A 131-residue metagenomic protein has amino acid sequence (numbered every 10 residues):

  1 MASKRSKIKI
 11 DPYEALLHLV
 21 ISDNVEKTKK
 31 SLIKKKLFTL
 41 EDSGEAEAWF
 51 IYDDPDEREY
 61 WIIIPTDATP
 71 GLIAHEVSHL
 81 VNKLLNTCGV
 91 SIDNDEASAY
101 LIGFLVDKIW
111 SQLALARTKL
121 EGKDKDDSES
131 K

Functional and structural regions predicted by a protein language model:
M1-S43: Non-catalytic terminal regions of proteins
K29-A68, L80-L84: Active-site scaffold of zinc-dependent metalloenzymes
I63-D67, G89-I92, E96: Short, charged/polar micro-motifs that form catalytic or ligand-binding hotspots
G71: Membrane-embedded glycan transfer/ligation machinery that uses polyprenyl lipid-linked sugar donors/oligosaccharides
V77-N94: Catalytic Zn2+-binding segment of zinc metalloproteases
I92-K123: Post-HExxH zinc-binding segment in Zn-dependent metallohydrolases
S128-K131: Long, compositionally biased intrinsically disordered regions
